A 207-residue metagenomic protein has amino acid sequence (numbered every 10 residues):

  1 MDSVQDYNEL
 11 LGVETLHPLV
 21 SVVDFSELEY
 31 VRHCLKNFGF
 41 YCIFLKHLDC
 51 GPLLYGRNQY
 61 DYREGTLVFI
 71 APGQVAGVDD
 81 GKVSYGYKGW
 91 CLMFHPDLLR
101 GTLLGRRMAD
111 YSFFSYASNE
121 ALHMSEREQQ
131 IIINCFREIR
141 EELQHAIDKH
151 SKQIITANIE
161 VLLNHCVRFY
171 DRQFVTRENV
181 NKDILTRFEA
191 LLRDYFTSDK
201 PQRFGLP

Functional and structural regions predicted by a protein language model:
M1-D61, T66: Generic protein-terminus/edge-of-domain signal
L48-G51, G73-V75, P96-L99: Short, charged/polar surface micro-motifs in flexible loops or helix N-caps
G51, Q144, D171, T197-K200: Generic structural signal for secondary-structure transition and capping sites
P52-L54, A76-S84: Short beta-strand His + acidic residue motifs that chelate non-heme Fe in jelly-roll/DSBH and cupin folds
Y62-A76, M93: Conserved metal-binding segment of the jelly-roll/cupin
G81-I147: A hydrophobic/aromatic-rich effector-binding and dimerization subdomain of bacterial HTH-type transcriptional regulators
E126-N179: Compact structured core domains
I184-P207: DNA-binding recognition helix and immediately preceding turn/loop of helix-turn-helix/winged-helix domains
